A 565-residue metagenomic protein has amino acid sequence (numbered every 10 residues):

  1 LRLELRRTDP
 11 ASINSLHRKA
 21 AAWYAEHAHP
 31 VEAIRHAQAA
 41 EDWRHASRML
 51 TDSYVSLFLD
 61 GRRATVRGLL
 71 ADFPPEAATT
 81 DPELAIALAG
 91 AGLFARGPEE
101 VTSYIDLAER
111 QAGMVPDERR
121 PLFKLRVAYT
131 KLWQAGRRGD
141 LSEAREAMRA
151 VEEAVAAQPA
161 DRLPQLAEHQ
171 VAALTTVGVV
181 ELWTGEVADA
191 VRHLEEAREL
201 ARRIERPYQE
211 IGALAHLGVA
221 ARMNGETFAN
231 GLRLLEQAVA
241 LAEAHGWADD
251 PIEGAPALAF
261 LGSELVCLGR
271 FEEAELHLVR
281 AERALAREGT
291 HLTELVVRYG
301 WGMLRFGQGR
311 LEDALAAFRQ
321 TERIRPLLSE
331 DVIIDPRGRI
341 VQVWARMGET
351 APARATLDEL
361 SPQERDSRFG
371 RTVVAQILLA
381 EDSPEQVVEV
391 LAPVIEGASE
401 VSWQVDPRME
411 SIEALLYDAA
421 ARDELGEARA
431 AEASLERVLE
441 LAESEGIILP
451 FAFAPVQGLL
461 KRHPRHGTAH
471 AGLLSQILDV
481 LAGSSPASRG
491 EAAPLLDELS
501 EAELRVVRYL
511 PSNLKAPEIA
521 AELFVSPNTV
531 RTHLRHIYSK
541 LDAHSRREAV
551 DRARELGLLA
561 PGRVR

Functional and structural regions predicted by a protein language model:
L3-A91, A95, E100, Y104 (+3 more regions): Extended alpha-helical scaffolding segments used for macromolecular assembly and cargo binding
P10, N14, P30, W43 (+12 more regions): TPR-repeat structural position
S12, E32, Q38, H45 (+13 more regions): Structural signature of alpha-solenoid helical repeat junctions
E26-A28, L141, V187, E264 (+7 more regions): N-terminal regulatory/sensing modules of transcriptional regulators
I34, Y54-V55, L70-P75, I105-D117 (+8 more regions): Amphipathic alpha-helical segments of tetratricopeptide repeats
S47-S56, E83-P98, F123-L141, A167-E186 (+7 more regions): Tandem amphipathic alpha-helical repeat scaffolds
D479, P486-H544, E548-R565: Helix-turn-helix DNA-binding segment
